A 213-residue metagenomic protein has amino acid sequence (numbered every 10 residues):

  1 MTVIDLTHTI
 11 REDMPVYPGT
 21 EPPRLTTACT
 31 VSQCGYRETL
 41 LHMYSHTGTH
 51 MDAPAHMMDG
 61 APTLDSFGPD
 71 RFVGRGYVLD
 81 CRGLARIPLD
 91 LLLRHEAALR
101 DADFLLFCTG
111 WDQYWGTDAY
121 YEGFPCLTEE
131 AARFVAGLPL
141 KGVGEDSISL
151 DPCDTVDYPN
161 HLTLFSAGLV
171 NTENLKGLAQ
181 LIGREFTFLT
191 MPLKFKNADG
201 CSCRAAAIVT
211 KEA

Functional and structural regions predicted by a protein language model:
M1-A213: Active-/binding-site microenvironments in catalytic and ligand-binding cores
